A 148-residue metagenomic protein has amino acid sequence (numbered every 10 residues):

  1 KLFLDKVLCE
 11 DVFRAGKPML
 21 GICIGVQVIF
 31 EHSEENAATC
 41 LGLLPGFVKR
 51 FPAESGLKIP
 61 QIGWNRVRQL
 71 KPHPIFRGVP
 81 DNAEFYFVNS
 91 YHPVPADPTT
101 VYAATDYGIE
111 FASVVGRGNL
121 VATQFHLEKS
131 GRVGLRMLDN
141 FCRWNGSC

Functional and structural regions predicted by a protein language model:
K1-I62: Cysteine-nucleophile active-site neighborhood
D11-R14, F47-C148: Amide-donor transfer/coupling interface in amidating biosynthetic enzymes
